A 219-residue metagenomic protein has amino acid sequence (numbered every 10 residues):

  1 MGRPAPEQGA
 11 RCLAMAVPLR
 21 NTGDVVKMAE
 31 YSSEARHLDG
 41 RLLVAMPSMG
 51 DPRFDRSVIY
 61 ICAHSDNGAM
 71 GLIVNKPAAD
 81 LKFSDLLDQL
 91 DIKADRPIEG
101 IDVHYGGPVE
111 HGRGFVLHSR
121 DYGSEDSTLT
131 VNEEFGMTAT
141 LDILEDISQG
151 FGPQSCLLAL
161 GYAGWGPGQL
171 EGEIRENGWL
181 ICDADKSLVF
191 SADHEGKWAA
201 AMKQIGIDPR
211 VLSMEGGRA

Functional and structural regions predicted by a protein language model:
P18-A159, A163-A219: A short aromatic-anchored loop/beta-hairpin motif
